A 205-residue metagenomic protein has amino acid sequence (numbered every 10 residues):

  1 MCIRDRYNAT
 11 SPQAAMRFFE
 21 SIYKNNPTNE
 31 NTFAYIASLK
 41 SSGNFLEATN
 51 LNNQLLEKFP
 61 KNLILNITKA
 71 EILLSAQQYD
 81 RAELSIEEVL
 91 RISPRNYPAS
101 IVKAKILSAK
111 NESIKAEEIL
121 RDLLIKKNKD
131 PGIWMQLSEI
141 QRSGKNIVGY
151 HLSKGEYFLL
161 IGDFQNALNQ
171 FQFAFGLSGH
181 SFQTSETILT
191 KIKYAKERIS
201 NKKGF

Functional and structural regions predicted by a protein language model:
R4-I64, T68-S85, I119, D163 (+2 more regions): Extracytoplasmic and endomembrane cell-envelope/extracellular-matrix remodeling and assembly machinery
S21-I22, L55, E88-V89, D122-L123 (+2 more regions): Canonical positions in the second alpha-helix
T28-N29, N62, N96, D130 (+1 more regions): Residue-level recognition of tetratricopeptide repeat
N31-T32, L65, A99, I133 (+2 more regions): TPR alpha-solenoid repeat register
S41, S75-A76, A109-K110, S143 (+3 more regions): Register position in tetratricopeptide repeats
Y79-D80, S113-I114, S143-S153, I192-F205: Alpha-helical linker/edge segments of TPR/alpha-solenoid repeat scaffolds and analogous pre-/post-domain helices
Y157-F205: Terminal, low-structured helical/coil segments at or just beyond the last alpha-helical repeat
